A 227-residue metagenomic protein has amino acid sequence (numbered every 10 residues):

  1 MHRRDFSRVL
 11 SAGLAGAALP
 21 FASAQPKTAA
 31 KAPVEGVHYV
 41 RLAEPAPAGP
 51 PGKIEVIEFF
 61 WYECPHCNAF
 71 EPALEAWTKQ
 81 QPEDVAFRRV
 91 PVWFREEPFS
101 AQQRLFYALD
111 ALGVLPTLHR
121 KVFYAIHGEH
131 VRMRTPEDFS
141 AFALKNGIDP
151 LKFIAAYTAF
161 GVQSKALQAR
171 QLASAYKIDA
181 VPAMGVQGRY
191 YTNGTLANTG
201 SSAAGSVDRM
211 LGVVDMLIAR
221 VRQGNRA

Functional and structural regions predicted by a protein language model:
H2-E97, D215, R222-A227: Extracytoplasmic thiol/disulfide redox context detector
E55-E58, A69, A73-A76, S100-R104 (+7 more regions): Extracytoplasmic/secreted proteins, especially bacterial periplasmic and envelope-associated proteins
E63-H66, W93-E97, A125-E129, G161-V162 (+1 more regions): Solvent-exposed loop/turn segments at secondary-structure junctions within structured extracellular/periplasmic domains
A69, E75, K79-P82, D110-V114 (+6 more regions): Sec-exported extracytoplasmic/periplasmic mature domains
Q80-A111, L115-L144: Structural microenvironment flanking redox-active thiols in thiol-disulfide oxidoreductases
K145-A227: C-terminal cap of thioredoxin/glutaredoxin-like
